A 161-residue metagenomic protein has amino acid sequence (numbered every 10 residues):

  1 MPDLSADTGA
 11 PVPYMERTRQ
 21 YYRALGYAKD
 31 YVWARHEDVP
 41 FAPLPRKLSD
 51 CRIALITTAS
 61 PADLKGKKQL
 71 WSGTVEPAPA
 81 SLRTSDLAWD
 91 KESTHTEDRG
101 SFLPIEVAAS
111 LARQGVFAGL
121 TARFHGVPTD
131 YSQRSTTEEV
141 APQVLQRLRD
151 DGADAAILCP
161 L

Functional and structural regions predicted by a protein language model:
M1-L161: Metallocofactor- and cofactor-centric catalytic cores in central/energy metabolism, strongly enriched
